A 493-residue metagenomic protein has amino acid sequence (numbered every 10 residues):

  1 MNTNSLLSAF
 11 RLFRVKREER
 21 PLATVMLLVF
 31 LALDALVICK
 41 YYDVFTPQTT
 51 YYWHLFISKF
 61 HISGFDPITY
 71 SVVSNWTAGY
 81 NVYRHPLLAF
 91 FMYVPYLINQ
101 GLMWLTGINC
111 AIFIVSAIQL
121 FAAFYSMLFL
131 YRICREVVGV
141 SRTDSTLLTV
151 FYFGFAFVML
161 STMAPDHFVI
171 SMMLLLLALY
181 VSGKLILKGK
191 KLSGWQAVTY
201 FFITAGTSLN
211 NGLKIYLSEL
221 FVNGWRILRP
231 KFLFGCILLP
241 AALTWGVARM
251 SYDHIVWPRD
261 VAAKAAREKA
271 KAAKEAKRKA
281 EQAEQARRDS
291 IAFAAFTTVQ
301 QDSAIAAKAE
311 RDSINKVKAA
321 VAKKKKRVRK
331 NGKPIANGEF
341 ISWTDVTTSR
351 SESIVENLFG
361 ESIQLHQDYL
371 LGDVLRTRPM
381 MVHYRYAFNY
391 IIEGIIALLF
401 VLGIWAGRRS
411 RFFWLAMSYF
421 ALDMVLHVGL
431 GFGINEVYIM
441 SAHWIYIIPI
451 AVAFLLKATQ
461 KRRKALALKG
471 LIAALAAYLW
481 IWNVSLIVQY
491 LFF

Functional and structural regions predicted by a protein language model:
R11-F65, S71-W76, L239-D253, A477-W482: Transmembrane signal-anchor helices characteristic of membrane glycosylation enzymes that use polyprenol
E18-L22, G224-L238, R462-I472: Membrane-interfacial entry segments at the cytosolic side of transmembrane helices
P67-F113, K308-F400: Lumenal/periplasmic acceptor-binding loop at the mouth of the active site in multi-pass, GT-C-fold membrane enzymes
A117-V138, L398-L402: Transmembrane-helix motifs of polytopic, lipid-linked glycan transferases
L130-G154, W414, S418: Transmembrane-helix signature of polytopic, membrane-embedded enzymes that assemble or transfer cell-envelope glycans
M163-V169: Short acidic/glycine- and proline-prone juxtamembrane loop motifs at membrane-interface regions of multi-pass membrane
I170-L187, A451: Specific aromatic-rich, kink-prone transmembrane helix
L192-N223, G235-A241, A474-L475: Membrane-interface alpha helices of multi-pass inner-membrane proteins
